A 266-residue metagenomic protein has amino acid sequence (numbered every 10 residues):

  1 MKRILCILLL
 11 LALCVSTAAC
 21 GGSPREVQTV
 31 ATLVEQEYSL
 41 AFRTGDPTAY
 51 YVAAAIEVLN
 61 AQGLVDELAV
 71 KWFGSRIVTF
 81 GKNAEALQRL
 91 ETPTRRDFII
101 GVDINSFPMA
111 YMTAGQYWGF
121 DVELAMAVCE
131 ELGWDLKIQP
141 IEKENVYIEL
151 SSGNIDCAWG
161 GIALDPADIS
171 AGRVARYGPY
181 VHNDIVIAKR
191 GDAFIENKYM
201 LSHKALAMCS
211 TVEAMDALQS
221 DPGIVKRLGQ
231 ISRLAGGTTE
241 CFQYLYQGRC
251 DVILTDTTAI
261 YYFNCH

Functional and structural regions predicted by a protein language model:
M1-L9: Positively charged n-region of N-terminal signal peptides that target proteins for export
V15-A19: C-terminal motif of bacterial Sec signal peptides marking the signal peptidase cleavage site
C20, V78-T92, A193: A short, compositionally biased domain-edge/stem linker segment
P24-E35, F42, E91, M126 (+2 more regions): Acidic, polar ligand-binding/catalytic clefts
Y38-L40, T48-S75, A86-L87, E91-I162 (+1 more regions): Extracytoplasmic small-molecule ligand-binding "clamshell" domains of the periplasmic binding protein/Venus flytrap
I99-F107, A114-E130, I162-A163, N183-Q243 (+1 more regions): Bilobed "Venus flytrap"/periplasmic-binding protein-like clamshell domains and structurally analogous long
W134-D135, S151-G161, K204-L206, Y246-A259: Alpha-to-beta junction loops
N145-V146, G237-C241, R249: Short acidic active-site motifs
